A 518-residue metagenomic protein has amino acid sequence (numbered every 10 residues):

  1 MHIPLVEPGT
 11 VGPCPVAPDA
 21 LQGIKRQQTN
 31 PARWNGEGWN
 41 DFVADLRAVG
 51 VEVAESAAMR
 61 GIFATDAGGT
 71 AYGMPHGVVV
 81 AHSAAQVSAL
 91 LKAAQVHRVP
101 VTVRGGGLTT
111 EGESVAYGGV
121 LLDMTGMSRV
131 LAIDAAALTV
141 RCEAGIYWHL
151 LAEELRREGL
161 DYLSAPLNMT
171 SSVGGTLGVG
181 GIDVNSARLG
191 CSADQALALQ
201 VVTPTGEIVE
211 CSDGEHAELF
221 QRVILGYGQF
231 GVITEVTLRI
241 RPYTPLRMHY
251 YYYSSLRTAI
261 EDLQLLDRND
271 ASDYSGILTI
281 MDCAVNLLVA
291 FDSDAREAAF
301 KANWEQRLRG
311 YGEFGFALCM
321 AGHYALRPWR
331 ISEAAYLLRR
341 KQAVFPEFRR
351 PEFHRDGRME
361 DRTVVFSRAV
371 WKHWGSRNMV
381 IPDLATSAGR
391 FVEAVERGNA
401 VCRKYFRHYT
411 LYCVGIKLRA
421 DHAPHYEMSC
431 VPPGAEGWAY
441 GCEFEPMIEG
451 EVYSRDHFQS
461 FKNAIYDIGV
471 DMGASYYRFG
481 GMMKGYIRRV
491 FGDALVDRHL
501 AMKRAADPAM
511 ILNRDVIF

Functional and structural regions predicted by a protein language model:
H2-D19, G178, L197-E393, A400 (+1 more regions): C-terminal substrate-binding/cap subdomain adjacent to the FAD-binding core in PCMH-type and related FAD-linked
H2-N35, D41, G68-G77, V99 (+4 more regions): Conserved glycine-rich FAD pyrophosphate-binding loop
P31-R60: Extended, non-globular alpha-helical segments
W34, A54-I133, V140-A144, H149-S164 (+1 more regions): Glycine-rich N-terminal segment of FAD-binding domains in flavoprotein oxidoreductases, spanning the beta-loop-helix
R47, Q95, R156, D267 (+1 more regions): Anion (oxyanion) recognition and catalysis
S56-M59, L167-N168, I277, F479-G481 (+1 more regions): Short coil/turn segments at secondary-structure boundaries
M74, V80-H82, T110-L131, N185-T205 (+3 more regions): Structural signature of FAD isoalloxazine-binding scaffolds in flavoprotein oxidoreductases
